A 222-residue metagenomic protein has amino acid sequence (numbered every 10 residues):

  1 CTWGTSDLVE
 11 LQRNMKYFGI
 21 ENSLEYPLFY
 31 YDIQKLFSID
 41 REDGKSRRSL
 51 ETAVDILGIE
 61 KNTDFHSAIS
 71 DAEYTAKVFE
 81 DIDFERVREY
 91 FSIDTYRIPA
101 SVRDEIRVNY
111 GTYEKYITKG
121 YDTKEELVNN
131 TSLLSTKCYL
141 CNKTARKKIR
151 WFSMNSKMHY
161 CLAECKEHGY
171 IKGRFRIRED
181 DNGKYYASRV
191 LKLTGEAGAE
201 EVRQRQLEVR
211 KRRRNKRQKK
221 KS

Functional and structural regions predicted by a protein language model:
C1-G120, Y185-Y186: Metal-dependent phosphoesterase core characteristic of DEDDh/y 3'-5' exonuclease domains
D81-S222: Acidic two-metal-ion nuclease catalytic site recognized across multiple nuclease folds, prominently DnaQ/RNase D-T
